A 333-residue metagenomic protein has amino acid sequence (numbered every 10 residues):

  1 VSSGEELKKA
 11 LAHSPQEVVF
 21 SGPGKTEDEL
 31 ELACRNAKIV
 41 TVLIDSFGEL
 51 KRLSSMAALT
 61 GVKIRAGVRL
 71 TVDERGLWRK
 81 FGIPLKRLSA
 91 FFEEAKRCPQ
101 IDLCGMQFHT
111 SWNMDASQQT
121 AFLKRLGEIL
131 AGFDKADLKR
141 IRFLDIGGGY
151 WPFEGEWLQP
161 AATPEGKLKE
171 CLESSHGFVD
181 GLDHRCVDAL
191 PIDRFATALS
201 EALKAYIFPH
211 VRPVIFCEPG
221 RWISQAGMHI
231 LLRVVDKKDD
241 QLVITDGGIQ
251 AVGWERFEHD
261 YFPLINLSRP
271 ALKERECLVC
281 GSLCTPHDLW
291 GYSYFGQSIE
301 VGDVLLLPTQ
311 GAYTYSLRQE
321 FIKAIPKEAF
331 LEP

Functional and structural regions predicted by a protein language model:
V1-F143: Active-site-proximal beta-alpha core segment in soluble small-molecule metabolic enzymes
A10, L30, L53-S54, G155-E156 (+3 more regions): Short glycine-/acidic-enriched loop or helix-start segments at secondary-structure transitions that form or flank
T110-S111, L144-E154, P219-R221: Glycine-rich beta-strand-to-loop/alpha-helix junction loops that act as flexible
Y150, E156-W157, K167-C171, I223: Glycine-rich phosphate-binding active-site loops on the catalytic face of alpha/beta enzymes
E154-G155, T309: Conserved "cap/hinge" positions at secondary-structure junctions
P160-H184: A solvent-exposed, charged loop/short amphipathic helix patch at secondary-structure junctions
S175-P333: Charged (often Lys/Glu-rich) extended helix/loop segments that serve as interaction or gating elements
